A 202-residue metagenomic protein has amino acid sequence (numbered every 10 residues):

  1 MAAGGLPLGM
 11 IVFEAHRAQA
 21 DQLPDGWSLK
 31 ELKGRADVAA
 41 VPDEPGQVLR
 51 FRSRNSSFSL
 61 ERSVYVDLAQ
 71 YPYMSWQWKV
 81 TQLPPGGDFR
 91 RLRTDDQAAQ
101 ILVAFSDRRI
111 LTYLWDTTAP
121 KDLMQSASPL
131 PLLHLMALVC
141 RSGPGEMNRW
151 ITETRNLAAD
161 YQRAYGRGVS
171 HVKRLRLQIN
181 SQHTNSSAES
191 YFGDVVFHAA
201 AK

Functional and structural regions predicted by a protein language model:
A2-E31: Extracellular carbohydrate-recognition regions
F13, L175, D194-F197: Extracellular beta-strand elements of beta-rich domains used for carbohydrate recognition/degradation or cell-matrix
A36-S59: Short carbohydrate-recognition loop motifs
S63-M74, P144-M147: Extracellular/lumenal carbohydrate-interaction signature centered on repeated Trp-anchored short motifs
Q77-L83, S106, A158, N180: Solvent-exposed strand-to-loop "edge" motifs in beta-rich extracellular domains
T94-L135: Extracellular/luminal beta-rich ligand-recognition and adhesion surfaces characterized by aromatic-Gly/Pro-enriched
D96-I101, L133-L135, V139-G143, M147-E189: Extracellular beta-strand ligand-recognition surfaces/modules
I101-V103, E189-A200: Exposed low-complexity, polar/acidic, P/S/T/G-rich flexible segments that act as propeptides, protease-susceptible
